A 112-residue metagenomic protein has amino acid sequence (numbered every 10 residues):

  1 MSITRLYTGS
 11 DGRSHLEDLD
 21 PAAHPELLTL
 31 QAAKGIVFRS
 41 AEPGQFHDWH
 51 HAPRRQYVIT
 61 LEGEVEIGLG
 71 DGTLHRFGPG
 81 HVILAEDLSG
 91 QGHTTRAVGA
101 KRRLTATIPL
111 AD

Functional and structural regions predicted by a protein language model:
M1-S40: A short, N-terminal "cap"/entry segment at the start of jelly-roll beta-barrel domains of the cupin/DSBH fold
S2-I3, R54, T73-R76: Ubiquitin-like/PB1-type beta-grasp interaction modules and other compact soluble beta-rich domains
S10, L61, G70: Short, ordered coil/turn segments that flank beta-strands lining enzyme active or ligand-binding pockets
P21-H24, K34-A52, D87-G90, D112: Conserved short histidine dyad/triad with adjacent acidic residue
P25, F46-H47, E64-G68, V82: Short beta-strand segments in beta-sandwich/barrel cores
S40-A41, H50-I67, T107-P109: Short, conserved beta-strand element in jelly-roll/cupin
G70-L88: Short acidic-glycine-tyrosine-enriched beta hairpin
L84-L88, T94, V98-D112: A short hydrophobic beta-strand segment most commonly corresponding to one strand of the jelly-roll/cupin
